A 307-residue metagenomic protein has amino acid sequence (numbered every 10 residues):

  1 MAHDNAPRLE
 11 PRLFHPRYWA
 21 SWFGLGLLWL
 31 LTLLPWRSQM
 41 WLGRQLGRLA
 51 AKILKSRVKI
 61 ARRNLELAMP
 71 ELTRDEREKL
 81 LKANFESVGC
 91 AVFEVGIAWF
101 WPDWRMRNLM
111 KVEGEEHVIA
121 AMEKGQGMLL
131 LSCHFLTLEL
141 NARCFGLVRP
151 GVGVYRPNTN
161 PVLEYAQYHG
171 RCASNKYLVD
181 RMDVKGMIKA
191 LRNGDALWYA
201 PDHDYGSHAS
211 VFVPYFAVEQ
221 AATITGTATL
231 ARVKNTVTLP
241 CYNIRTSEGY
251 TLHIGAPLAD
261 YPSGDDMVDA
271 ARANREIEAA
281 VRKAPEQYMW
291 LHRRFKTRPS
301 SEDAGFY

Functional and structural regions predicted by a protein language model:
A2-R12, R44-L46, I53, D75 (+4 more regions): Non-catalytic C-terminal accessory region of glycerolipid acyltransferases and related lyso-lipid remodeling enzymes
A2-S132, E164-A166, N175: Membrane-anchoring hydrophobic helices of lipid-metabolizing enzymes
K59, P157-P161, Q220-I224: Active-site metal-coordination segments of metallo-dependent hydrolases
R105-M110, R156, A173-V179, F216-V218: Short, flexible loop segments at the rims of nucleotide/cofactor-binding pockets, characterized by
C133-T137, P157-T159, N243-S247: Short glycine-enriched loops at secondary-structure junctions
T137-L140, G146-R156: Membrane-embedded segments
V152-G186, H208-V211: Short, conserved active-site entrance elements at the starts or edges of catalytic domains
